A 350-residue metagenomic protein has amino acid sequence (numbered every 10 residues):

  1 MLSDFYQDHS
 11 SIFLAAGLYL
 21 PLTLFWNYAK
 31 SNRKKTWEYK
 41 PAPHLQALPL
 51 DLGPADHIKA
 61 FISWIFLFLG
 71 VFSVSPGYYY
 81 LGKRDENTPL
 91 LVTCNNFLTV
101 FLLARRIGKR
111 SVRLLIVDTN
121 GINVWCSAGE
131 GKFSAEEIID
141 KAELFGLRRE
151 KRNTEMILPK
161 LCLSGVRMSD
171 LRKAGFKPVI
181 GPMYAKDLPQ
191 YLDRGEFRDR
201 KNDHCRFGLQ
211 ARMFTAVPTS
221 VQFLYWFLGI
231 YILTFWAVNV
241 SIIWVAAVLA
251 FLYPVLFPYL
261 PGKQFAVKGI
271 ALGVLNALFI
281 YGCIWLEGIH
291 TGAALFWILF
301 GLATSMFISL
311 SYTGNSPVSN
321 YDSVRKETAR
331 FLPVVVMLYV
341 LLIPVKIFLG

Functional and structural regions predicted by a protein language model:
M1-Q7: Short, strongly hydrophobic alpha-helical membrane anchors
A15-Y19, V240-A250, A293-A303: Hydrophobic core segments of alpha-helical transmembrane domains in multi-pass membrane proteins
L18-M183: Soluble N-terminal domains of membrane-associated systems
S73-Y78, N202-P218: Cytosolic juxtamembrane amphipathic/interface segments immediately preceding and feeding into a transmembrane helix
D170-H204: Extended, hydrophilic extramembrane loops/domains of integral membrane proteins
M213-H290: Core alpha-helical transmembrane segments of integral membrane proteins
I270-G350: Generic detector of multi-pass transmembrane helix bundles and their immediately adjacent loops in polytopic membrane
